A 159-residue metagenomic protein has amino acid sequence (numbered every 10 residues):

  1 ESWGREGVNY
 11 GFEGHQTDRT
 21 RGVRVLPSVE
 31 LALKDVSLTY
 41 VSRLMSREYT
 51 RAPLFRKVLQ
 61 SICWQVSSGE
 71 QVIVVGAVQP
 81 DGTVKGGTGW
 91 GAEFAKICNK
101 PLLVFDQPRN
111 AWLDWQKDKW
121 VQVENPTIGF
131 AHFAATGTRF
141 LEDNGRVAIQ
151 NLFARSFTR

Functional and structural regions predicted by a protein language model:
E1-T158: Acidic/glycine-enriched connector segments
